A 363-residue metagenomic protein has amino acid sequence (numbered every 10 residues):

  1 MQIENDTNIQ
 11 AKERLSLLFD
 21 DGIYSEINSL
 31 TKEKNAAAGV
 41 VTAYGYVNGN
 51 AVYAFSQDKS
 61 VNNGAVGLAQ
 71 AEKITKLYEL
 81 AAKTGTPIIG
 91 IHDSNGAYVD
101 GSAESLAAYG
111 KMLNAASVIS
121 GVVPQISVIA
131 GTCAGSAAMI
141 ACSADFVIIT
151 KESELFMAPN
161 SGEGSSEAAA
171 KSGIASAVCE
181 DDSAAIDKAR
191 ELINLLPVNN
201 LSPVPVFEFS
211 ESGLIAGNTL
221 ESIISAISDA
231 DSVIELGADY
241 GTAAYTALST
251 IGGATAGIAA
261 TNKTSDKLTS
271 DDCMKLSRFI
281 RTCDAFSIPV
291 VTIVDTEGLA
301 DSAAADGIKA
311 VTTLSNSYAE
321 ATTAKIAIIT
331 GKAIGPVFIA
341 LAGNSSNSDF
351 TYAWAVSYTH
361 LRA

Functional and structural regions predicted by a protein language model:
M1-R362: Ligand-binding clefts of soluble mixed alpha/beta catalytic domains
